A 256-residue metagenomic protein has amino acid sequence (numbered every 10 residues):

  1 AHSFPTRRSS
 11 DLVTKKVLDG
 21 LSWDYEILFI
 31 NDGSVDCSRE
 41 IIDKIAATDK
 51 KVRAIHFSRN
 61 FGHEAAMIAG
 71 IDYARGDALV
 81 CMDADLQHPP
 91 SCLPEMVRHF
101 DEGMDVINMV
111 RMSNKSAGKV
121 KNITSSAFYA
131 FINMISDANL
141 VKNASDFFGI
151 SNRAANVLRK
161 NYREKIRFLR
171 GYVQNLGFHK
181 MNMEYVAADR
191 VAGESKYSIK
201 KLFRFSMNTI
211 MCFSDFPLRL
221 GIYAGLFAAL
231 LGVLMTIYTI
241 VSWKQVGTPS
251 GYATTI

Functional and structural regions predicted by a protein language model:
H2-S9: Short, small-residue-biased leader/transition segments that mark boundaries at the very start of proteins
S10, K15, W23-S34, I55-H56: Short beta-strand/loop segment that forms part of the nucleotide-sugar
L18-W23, A46-K51: Short helix-capping segments at alpha-helix termini
N31-R39, L86-Q87: A conserved acidic beta->alpha catalytic loop
K51-R59, H63-Y73, P90-L169, A188-M207: Acceptor/aglycone-binding surface of glycosyltransferases and processive sugar-polymer synthases
F57, M82-A84: Catalytic metal- and UDP-sugar-binding loop of GT-A-like glycosyltransferases, i.e., residues flanking the conserved
L79: Short aromatic/hydrophobic "clamp" motif used to bind/position activated sugar donors
R170-I256: Hydrophobic helical membrane-anchoring modules
